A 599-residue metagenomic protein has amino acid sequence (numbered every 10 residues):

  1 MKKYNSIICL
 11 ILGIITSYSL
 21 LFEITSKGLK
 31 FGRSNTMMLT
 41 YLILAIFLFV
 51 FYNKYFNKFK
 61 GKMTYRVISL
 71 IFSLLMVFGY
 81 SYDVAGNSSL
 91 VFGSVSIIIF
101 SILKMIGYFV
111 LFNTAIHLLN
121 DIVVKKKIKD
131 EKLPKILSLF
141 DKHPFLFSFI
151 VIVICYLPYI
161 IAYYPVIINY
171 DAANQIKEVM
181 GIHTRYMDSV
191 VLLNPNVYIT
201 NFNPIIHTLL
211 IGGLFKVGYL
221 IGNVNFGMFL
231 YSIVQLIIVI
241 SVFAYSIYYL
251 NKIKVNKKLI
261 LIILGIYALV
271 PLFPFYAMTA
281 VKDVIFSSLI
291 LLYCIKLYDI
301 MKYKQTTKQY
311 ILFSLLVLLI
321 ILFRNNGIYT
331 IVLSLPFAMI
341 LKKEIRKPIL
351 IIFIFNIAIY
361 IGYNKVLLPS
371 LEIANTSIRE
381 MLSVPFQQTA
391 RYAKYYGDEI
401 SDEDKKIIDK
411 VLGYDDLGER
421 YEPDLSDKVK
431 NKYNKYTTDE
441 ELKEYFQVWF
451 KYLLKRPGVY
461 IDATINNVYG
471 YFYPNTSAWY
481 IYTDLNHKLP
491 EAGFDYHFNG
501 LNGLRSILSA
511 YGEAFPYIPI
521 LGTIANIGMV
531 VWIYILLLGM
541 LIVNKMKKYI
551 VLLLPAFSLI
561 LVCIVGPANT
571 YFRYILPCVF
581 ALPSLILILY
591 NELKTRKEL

Functional and structural regions predicted by a protein language model:
M1-I15, M37-F72, I97-P158, E592-L599: Start-transfer (signal-anchor) and selected internal transmembrane alpha helices of multi-pass inner/ER membrane
L12-E23, S69-Y82, K142-I168, F355-L368: Transmembrane signal-anchor helices characteristic of membrane glycosylation enzymes that use polyprenol
K27-L42, F226-L230, N466-L553: Membrane-interface anchor segments at the N-terminal boundary of transmembrane helices in multi-pass membrane enzymes
V110, T114, L230-K254: Transmembrane-helix motifs of polytopic, lipid-linked glycan transferases
A162-N169, M180-I238, T279: Membrane-proximal lumenal/periplasmic loop motifs of glycosylation machinery
Y170, F275-I285: Short acidic/glycine- and proline-prone juxtamembrane loop motifs at membrane-interface regions of multi-pass membrane
Y310-R324, L335-P336, F353-Y360: Membrane-interface alpha helices of multi-pass inner-membrane proteins
L371-N499: Membrane-proximal stem/loop segments at transmembrane-domain junctions that anchor or position
